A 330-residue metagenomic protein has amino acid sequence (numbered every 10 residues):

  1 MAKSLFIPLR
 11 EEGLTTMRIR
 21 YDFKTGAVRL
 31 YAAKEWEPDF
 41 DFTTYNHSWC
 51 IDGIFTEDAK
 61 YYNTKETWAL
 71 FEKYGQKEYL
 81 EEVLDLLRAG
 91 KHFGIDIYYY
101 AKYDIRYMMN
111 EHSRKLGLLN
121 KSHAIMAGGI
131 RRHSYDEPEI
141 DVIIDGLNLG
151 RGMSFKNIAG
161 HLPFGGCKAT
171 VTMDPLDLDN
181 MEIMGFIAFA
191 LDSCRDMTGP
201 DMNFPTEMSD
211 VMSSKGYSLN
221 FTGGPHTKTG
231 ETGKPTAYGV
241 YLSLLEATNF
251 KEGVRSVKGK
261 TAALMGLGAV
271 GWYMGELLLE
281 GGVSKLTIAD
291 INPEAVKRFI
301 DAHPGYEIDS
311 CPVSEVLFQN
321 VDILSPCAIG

Functional and structural regions predicted by a protein language model:
A2-H226: N-terminal ligand-binding/catalytic initiation module
E231-V321: Glycine-rich phosphate/diphosphate-binding loop of Rossmann-like nucleotide-binding domains
S325-G330: A general structural motif
